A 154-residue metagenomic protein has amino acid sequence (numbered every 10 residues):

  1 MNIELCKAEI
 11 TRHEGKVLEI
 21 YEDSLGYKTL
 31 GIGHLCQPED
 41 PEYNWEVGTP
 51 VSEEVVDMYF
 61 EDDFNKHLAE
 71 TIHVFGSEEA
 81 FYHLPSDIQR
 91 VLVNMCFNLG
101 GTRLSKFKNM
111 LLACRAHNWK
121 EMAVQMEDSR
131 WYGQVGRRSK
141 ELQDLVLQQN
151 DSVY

Functional and structural regions predicted by a protein language model:
M1-K16, L25, H34-C36, V51 (+3 more regions): Long, amphipathic alpha-helical surface segments
L18-Y21, F75-P85, Q125: Surface-exposed patches in mature extracellular/periplasmic domains of secreted proteins
Y21-V47, D87-I88, N109: Short, surface-exposed glycine/acidic/tryptophan-bearing loops
T29-G31, V91-N94, E121: Structural recognition of the beta-strand scaffold that forms the well-ordered cores of secreted hydrolase catalytic
W45-S77, S86-V93, N98-L104: Alpha-helical segment that forms one wall of the substrate-binding/catalytic cleft in peptidoglycan-active domains
